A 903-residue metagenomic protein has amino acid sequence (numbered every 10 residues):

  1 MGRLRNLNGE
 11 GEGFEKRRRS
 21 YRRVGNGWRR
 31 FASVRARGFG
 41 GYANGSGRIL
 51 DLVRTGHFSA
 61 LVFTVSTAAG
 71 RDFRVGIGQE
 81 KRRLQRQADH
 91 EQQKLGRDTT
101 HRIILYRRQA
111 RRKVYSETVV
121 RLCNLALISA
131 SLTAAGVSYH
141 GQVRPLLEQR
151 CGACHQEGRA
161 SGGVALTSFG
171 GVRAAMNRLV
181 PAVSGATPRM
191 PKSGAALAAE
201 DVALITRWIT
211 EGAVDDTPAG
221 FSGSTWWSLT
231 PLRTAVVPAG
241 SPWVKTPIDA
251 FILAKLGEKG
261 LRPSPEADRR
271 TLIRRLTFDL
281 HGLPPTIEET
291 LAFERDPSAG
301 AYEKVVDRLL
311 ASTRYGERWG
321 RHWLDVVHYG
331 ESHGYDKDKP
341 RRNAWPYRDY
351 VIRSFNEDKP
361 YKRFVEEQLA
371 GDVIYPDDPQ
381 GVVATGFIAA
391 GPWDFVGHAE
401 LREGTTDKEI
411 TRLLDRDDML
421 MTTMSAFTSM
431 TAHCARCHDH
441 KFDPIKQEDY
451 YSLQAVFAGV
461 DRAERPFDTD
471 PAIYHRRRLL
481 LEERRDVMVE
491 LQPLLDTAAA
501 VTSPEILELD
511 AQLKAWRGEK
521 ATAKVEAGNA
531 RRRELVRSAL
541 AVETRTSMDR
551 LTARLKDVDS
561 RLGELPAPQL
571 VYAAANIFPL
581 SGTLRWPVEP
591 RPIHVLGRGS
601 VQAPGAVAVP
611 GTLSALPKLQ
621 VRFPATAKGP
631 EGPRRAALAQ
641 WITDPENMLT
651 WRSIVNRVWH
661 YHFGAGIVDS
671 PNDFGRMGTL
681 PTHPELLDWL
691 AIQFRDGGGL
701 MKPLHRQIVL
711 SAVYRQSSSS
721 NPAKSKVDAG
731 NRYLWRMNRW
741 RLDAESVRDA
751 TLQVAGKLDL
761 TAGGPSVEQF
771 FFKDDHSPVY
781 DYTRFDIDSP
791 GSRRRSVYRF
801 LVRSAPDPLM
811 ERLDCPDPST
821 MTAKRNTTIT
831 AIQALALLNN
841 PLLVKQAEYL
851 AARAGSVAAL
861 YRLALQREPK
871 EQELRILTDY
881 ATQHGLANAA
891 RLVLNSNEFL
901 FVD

Functional and structural regions predicted by a protein language model:
M1-V75: N-terminal helix-forming leader/targeting segments
R82-K94: Short, charge-rich patches within N-terminal targeting peptides
V119-I128: Sec-dependent signal peptide recognition, specifically the positively charged N-region followed immediately by
A134-T210, V214-A254, R270-R275, P285-F293 (+5 more regions): Solvent-exposed helix-loop boundary motif
P191, Y335, E357, G386 (+1 more regions): Active-site histidine-acidic residue metal-binding/catalytic motifs, centered on HxH/HExxH-like signatures
S241-R275, D279-R314, Y329-D378, P444 (+6 more regions): Primarily short, surface-exposed interaction patches in extracytoplasmic proteins
A889: Globin-like tetrapyrrole-binding proteins
